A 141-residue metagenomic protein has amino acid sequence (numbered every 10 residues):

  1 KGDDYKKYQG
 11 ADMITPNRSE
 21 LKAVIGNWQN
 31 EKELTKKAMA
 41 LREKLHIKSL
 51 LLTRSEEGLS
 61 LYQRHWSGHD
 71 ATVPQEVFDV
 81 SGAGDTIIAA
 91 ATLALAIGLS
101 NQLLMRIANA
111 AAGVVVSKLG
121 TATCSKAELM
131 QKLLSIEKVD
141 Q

Functional and structural regions predicted by a protein language model:
K1-S67: Conserved phosphate/ATP/ADP-binding segment of small-molecule kinases
G10-S19, Q29-E33, D70-Q75, G82-G84 (+3 more regions): Structural/interface elements that position substrates and couple domains in central-metabolism enzymes
R18, L34, L50, L61-Y62 (+4 more regions): A broad "ordered helical/assembly scaffold" signature
W66-G68, S135, V139-Q141: Acidic, low-complexity intrinsically disordered tails
P74-I136: Conserved post-catalytic alpha-helical subdomain immediately downstream of the catalytic base and nucleotide-binding
